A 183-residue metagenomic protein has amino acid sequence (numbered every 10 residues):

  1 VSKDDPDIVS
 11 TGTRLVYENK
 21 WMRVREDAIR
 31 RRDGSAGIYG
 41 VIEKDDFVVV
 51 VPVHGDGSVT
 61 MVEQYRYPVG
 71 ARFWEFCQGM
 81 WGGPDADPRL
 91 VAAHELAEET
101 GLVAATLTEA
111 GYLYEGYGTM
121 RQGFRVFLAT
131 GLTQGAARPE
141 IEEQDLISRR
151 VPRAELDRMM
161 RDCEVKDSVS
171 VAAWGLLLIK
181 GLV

Functional and structural regions predicted by a protein language model:
K3-D7, Y39-I42, V49-H94, E142: Conserved Nudix-box catalytic region and its N-terminal flanking loop in Nudix hydrolases and closely related
G12-V49, G55: Acidic, metal-coordinating catalytic segment for phosphate/diphosphate chemistry, firing primarily on the Nudix
N19, P68, G116-T119: Short glycine/serine/proline-enriched coil/turn segments at secondary-structure junctions
R23-D27, R72, G123-R125, I147: Short beta-strand micro-motifs in enzyme catalytic cores
R32-D33, H54-D56, Y65, D85 (+3 more regions): Short loop segments at secondary-structure junctions
G37, D46-V49, G79-A172: Unchanged
V171-V183: Short, amphipathic C-terminal "tail helix"
